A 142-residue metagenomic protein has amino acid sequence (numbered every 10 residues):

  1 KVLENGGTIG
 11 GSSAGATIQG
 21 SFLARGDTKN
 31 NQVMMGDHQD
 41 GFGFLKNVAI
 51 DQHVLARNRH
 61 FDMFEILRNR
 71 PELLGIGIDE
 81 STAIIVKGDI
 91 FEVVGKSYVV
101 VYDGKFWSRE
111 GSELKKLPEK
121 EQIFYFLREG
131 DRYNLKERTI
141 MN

Functional and structural regions predicted by a protein language model:
K1-L3, M63-F64: Short amphipathic alpha-helical segments and helix-helix/interface helices
V2-F22: Catalytic nucleophile loop
L23-N142: C-terminal and late-domain segments of enzyme folds
